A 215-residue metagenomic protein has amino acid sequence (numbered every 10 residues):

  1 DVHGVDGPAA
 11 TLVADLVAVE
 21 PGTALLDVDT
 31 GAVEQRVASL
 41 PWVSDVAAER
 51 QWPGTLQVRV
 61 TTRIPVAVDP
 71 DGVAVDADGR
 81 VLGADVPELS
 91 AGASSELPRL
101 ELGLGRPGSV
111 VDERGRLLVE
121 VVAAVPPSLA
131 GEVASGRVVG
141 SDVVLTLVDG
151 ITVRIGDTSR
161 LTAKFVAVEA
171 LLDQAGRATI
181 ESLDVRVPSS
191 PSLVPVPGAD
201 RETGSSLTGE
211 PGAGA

Functional and structural regions predicted by a protein language model:
D1-Q35, S39: Short extracytoplasmic
L12-D15, V19-T23, A47, Q51-A215: Charged, solvent-exposed interaction patches on well-folded alpha/beta domains that mediate macromolecular contacts
S39-D45: Glycine-centered tight turns that cap/initiate beta-strands
